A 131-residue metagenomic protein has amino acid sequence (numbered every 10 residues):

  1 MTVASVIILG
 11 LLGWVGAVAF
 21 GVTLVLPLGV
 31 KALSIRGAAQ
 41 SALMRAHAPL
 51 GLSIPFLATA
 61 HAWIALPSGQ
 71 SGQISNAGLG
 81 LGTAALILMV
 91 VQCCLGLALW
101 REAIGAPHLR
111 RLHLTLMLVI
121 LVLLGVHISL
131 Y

Functional and structural regions predicted by a protein language model:
M1-Y131: Membrane-embedded alpha-helical bundles that constitute the cytochrome b-like, heme-associated redox core of multi-pass
